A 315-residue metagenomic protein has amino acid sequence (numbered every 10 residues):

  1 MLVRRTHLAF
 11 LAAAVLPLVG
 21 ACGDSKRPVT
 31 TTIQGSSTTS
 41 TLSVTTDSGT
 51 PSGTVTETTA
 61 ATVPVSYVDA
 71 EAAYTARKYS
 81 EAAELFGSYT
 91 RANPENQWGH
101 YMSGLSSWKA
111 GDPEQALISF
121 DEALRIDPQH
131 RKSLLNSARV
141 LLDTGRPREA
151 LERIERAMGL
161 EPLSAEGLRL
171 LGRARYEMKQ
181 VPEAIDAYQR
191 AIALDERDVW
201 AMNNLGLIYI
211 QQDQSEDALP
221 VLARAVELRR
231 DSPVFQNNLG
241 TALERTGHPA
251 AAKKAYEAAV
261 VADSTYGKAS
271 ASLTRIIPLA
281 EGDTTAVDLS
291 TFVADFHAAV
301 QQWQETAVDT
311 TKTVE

Functional and structural regions predicted by a protein language model:
C22-K26: Bacterial signal peptide processing site
R27-T31, Q211, R245-E315: Terminal, low-structured helical/coil segments at or just beyond the last alpha-helical repeat
A60-W98, M102-L105, K109, D143 (+1 more regions): Alpha-helical segment of the N-proximal tetratricopeptide repeat
T75-E84, K109-E122, D143-R156, E166 (+4 more regions): Structural signature of tandem alpha-helical TPR/SEL1-like repeats, specifically the intra-repeat loop/turn
